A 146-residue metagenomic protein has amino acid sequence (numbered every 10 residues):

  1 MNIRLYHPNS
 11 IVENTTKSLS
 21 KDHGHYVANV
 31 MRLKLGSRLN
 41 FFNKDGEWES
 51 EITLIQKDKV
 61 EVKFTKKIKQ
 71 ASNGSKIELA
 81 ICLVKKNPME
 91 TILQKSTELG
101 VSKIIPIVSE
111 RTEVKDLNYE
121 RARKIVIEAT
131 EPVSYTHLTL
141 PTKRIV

Functional and structural regions predicted by a protein language model:
M1-K69, E120: N-terminal positively charged helical leader segments and presequences
Q70-P141: RNA substrate-binding interface of SAM-dependent RNA methyltransferases
